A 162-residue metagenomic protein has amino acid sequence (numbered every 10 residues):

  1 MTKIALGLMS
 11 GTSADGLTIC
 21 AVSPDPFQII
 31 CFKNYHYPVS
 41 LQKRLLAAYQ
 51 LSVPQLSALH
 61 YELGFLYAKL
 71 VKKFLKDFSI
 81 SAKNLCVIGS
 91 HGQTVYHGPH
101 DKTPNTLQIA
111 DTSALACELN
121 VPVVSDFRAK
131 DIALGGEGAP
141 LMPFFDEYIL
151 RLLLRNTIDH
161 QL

Functional and structural regions predicted by a protein language model:
M1-L162: Short acidic/glycine-rich loops and adjacent helix/strand connectors that line catalytic pockets where negatively
